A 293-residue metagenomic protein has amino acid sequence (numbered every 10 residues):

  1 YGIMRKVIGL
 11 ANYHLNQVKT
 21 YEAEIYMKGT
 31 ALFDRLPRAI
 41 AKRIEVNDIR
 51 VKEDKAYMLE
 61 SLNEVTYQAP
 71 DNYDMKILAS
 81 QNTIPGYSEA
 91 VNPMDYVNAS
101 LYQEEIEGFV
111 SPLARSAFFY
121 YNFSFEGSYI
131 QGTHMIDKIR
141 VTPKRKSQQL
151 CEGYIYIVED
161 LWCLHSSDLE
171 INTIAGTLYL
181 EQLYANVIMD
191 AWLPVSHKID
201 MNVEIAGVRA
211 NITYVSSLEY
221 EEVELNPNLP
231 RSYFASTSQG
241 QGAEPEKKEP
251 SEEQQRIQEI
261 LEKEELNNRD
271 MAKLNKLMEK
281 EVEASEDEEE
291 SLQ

Functional and structural regions predicted by a protein language model:
Y1-K138, K144-L150, Y214-Q293: Structured extracytoplasmic
Q17, L36, I171-L178, L183: Outer-membrane beta-barrel proteins
F33, S147-L150, N172-T177, R209: Solvent-exposed loop/turn segments connecting transmembrane beta-strands in outer-membrane beta-barrel proteins
M135-I136, T142-Y154, V158, C163-E170: A conserved hydrophobic secondary-structure block that centers on an alpha-helix together with its immediately flanking
Q149-G153, T177-E181, T213-V215: Short, surface-exposed coil-to-beta transition loops
G153, E159, Y179-D190, Y220: Extended lipid/amphipathic-ligand handling interfaces
S167, V195-H197: Beta-strand-dense domains in secreted/periplasmic systems and polymorphic toxin scaffolds
K198-S216: Outer-membrane beta-barrel translocator/channel fold
